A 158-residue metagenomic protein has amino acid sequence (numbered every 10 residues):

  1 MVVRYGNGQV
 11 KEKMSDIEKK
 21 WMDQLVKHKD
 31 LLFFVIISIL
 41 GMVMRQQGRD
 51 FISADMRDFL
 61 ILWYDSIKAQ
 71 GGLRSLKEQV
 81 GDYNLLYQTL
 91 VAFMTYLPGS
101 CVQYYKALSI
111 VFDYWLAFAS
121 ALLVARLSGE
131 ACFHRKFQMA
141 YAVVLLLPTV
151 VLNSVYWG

Functional and structural regions predicted by a protein language model:
V2-V26, L127-H134: Membrane-interfacial, low-structure loops and terminal tails that flank and connect transmembrane helices in multi-pass
L25, K29-F33, S100-L108, C132-A140: Membrane-interface starts of transmembrane alpha-helices
L25-I61, I110-D113, L152: Transmembrane signal-anchor helices characteristic of membrane glycosylation enzymes that use polyprenol
V43-Q47, F93, L97, A119-L127: Hydrophobic membrane-targeting alpha-helices
G48-D65, E78-L90: Extracytoplasmic catalytic/substrate-binding loops of multi-pass membrane glycan-assembly enzymes
G81-L108: Individual transmembrane alpha-helix segments
Y104-A131: Transmembrane-helix motifs of polytopic, lipid-linked glycan transferases
K136-G158: Membrane-embedded helix bundles of polyisoprenyl
